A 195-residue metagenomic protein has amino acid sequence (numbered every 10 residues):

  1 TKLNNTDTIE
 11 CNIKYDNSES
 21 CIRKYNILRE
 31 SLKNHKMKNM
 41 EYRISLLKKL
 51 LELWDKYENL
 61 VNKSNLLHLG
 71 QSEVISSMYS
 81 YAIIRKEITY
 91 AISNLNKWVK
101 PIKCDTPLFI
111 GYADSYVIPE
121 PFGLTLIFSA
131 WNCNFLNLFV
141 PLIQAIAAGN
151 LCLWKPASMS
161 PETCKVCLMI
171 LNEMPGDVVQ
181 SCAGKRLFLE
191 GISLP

Functional and structural regions predicted by a protein language model:
T1-Y116: N-terminal Rossmann-like NAD(P)+-binding subdomain of aldehyde/semialdehyde dehydrogenases
T106-P195: Rossmann-like NAD(P) dinucleotide-binding subdomain of oxidoreductase/dehydrogenase enzymes
